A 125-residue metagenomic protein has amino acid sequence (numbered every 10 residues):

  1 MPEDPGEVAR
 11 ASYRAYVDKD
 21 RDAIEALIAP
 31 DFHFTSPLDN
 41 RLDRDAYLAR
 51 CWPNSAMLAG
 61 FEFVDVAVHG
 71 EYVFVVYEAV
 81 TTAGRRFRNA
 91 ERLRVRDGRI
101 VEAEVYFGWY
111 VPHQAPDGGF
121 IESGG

Functional and structural regions predicted by a protein language model:
M1-G125: C-terminal and inter-domain tail/linker signature
